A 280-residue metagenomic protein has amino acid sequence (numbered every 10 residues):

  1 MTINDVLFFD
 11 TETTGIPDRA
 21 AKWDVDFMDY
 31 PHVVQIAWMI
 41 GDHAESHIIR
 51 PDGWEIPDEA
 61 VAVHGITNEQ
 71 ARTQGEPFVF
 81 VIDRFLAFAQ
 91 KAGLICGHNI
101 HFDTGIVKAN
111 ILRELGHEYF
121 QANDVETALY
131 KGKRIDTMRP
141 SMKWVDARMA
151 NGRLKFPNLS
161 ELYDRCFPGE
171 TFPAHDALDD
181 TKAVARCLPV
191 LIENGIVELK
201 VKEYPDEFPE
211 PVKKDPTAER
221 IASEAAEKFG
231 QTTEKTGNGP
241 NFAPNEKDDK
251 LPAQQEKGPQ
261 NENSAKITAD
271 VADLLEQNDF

Functional and structural regions predicted by a protein language model:
T2-D5, R19, M28-N68, L86-F229 (+1 more regions): Metal-dependent phosphoesterase core characteristic of DEDDh/y 3'-5' exonuclease domains
T11-R19, D24: Short acidic, Gly/Ser-rich segments with clustered Asp/Glu that frequently serve as metal-coordination loops in enzyme
T73-I82: Glycine-rich, highly charged phosphate/nucleotide-binding loops
E219, S223, E234-N238, A269-D270: Serine/threonine-rich, low-complexity intrinsically disordered segments
F229, G239-F280: Long, low-complexity, intrinsically disordered segments
